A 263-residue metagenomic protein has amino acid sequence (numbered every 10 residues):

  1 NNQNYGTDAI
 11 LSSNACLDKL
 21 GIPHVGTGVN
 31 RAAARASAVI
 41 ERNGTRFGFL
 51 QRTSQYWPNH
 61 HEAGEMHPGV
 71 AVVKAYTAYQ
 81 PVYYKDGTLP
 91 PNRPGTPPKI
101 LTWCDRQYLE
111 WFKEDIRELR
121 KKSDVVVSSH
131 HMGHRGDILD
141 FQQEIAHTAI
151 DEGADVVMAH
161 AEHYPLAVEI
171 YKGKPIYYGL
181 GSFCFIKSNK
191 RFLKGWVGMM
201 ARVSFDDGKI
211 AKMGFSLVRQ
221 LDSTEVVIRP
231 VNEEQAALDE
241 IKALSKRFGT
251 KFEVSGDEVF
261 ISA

Functional and structural regions predicted by a protein language model:
N1-A263: Acidic, metal/ion-coordinating pockets
